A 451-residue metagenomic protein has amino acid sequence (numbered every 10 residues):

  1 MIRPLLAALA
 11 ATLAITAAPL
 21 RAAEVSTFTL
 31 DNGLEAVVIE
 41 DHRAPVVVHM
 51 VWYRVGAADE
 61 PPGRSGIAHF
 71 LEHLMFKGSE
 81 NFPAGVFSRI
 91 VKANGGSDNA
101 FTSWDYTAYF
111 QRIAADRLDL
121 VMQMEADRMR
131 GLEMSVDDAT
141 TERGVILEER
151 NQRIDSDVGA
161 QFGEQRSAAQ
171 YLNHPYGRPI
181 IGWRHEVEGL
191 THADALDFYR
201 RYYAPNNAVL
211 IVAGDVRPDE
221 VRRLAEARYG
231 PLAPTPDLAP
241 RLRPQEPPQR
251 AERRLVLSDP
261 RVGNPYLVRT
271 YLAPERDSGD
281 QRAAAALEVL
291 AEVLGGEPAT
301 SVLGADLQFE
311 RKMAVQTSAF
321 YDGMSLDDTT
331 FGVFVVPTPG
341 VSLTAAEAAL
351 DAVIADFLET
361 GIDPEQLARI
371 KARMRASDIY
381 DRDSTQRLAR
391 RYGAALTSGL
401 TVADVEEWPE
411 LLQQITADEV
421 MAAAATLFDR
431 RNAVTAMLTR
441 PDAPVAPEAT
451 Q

Functional and structural regions predicted by a protein language model:
M1-P4: Positively charged n-region of N-terminal signal peptides that target proteins for export
L6-T16: Bacterial N-terminal signal peptides
L20-A57, N81-D116, R153-N207, P231-D277 (+7 more regions): Non-catalytic beta-strand/loop surface segments
G56-R64: Short pre-active-site segment immediately N-terminal to the catalytic Zn-binding motif
P62, D119-M122, S156, S278-A283 (+1 more regions): Solvent-exposed, non-transmembrane alpha-helical starts
S65-S79: Active-site SXXK
A126-M134, A227-P236, D351-I362: A common structural junction motif
